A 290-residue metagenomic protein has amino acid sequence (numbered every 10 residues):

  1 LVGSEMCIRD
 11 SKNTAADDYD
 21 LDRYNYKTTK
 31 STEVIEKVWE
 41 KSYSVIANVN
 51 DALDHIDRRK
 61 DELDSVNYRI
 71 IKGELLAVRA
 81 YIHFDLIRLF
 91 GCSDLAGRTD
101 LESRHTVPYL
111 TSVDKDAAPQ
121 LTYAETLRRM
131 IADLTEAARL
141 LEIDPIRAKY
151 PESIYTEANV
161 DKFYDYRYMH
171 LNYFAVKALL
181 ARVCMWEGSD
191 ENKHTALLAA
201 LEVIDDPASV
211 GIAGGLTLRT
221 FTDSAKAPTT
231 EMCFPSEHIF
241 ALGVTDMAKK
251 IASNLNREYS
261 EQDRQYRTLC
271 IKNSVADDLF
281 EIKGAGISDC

Functional and structural regions predicted by a protein language model:
L1-I8: Short, small-residue-biased leader/transition segments that mark boundaries at the very start of proteins
A16-F90, D116-A124, R139-L141: Conserved, well-structured interaction surfaces
I46-V49, L127, L134, K193 (+2 more regions): Inward-facing hydrophobic residues that define packing positions of alpha-helical scaffold repeats
V66, L89-R128, A132: Short coil/linker segments at helix-helix boundaries
K72, R79, L86, Y173 (+2 more regions): Structural register within alpha-helical repeat arrays
I87-D94, P145, W186-E191: Short coil/turn linking the two alpha-helices of tandem helical-hairpin repeats
H170-L171, M185-G188, H194-C290: Hydrophobic-face positions in mid-chain alpha helices that act as interaction patches
